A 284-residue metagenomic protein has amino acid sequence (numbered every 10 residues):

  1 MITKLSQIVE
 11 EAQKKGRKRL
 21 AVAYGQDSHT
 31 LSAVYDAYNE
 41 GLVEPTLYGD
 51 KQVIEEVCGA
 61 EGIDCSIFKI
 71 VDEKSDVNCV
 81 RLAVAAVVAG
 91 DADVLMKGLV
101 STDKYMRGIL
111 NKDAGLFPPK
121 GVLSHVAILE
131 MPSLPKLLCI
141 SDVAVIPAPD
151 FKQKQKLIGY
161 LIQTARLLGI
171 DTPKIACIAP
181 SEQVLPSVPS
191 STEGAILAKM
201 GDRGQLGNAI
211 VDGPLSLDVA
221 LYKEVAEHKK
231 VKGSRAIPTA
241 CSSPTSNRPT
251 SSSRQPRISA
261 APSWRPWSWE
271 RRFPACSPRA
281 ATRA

Functional and structural regions predicted by a protein language model:
M1-S234, T239-A284: Anion-binding alpha/beta catalytic cores of soluble intermediary-metabolism enzymes, centered on
